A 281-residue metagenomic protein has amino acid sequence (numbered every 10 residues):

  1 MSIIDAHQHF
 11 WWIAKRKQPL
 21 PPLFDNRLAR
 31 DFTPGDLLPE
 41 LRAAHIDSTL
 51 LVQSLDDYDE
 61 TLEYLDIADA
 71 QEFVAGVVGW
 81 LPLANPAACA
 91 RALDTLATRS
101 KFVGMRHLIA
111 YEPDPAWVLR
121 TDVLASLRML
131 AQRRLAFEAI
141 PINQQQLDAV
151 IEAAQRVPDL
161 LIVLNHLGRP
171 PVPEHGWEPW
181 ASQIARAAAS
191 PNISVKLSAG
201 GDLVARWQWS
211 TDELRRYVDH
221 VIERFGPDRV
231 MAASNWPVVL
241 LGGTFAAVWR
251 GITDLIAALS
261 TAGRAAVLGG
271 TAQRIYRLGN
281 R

Functional and structural regions predicted by a protein language model:
M1-E63, A68: An N-terminally biased module of ancient metal coordination in phosphate/nucleic-acid-related enzymes
M1-I4, R27-S48, D219-H220, R224-M231 (+1 more regions): Mid-to-C-terminal alpha-helical segments outside catalytic/metal-binding sites
S2, H45-L50, Q71-G76, R99-V103 (+4 more regions): Short, well-ordered coil/turn segments that N-cap beta-strands
I3-W11, S126, V163, V238-V239 (+1 more regions): A generic "structured core" feature
H7, T49, Y64, V77 (+7 more regions): Conserved, mostly hydrophobic/aromatic
K15-R16, L147-I151, P173-P179, A205-R215 (+1 more regions): Histidine/acidic-residue-rich catalytic or RNA/ligand-binding cores of hydrolases and nuclease-related proteins
Y58-Q145, I151-E152, V172-H175, K196-G200 (+1 more regions): Active-site gating/metal-coordination segments in enzymes
A181-R224, V230: Aromatic-anchored helix/helix-loop segment that forms the rim or "lid" of small-molecule/cofactor binding pockets
